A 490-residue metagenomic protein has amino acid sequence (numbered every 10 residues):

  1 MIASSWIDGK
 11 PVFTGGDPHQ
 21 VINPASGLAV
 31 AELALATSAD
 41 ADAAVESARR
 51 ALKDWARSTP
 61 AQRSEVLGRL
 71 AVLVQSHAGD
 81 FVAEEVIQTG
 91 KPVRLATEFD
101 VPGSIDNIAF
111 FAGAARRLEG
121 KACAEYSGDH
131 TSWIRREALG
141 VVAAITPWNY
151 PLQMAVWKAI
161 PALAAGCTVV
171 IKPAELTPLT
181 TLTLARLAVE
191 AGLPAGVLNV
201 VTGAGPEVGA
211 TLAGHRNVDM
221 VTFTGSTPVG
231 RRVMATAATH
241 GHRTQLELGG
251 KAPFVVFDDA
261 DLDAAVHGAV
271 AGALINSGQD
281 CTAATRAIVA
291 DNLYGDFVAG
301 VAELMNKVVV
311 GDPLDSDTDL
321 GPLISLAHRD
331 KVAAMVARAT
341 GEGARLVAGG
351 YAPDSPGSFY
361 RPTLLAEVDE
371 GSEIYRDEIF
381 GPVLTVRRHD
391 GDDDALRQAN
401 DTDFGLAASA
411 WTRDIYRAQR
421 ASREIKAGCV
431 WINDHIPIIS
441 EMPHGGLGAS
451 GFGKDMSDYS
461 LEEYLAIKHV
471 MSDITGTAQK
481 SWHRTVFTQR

Functional and structural regions predicted by a protein language model:
M1-H130: N-terminal Rossmann-like NAD(P)+-binding subdomain of aldehyde/semialdehyde dehydrogenases
P24, S38-A41, P60, A78 (+5 more regions): Residues at or immediately preceding the N-termini of alpha-helices
S26-E32, V218, V255, V309 (+4 more regions): Conserved C-terminal structural/oligomerization subdomain of aldehyde/semialdehyde dehydrogenase
G27, R63, E85, I108 (+10 more regions): Residue-level signal for inorganic ion chemistry
A29-A36, R50-R57, A144, F254-F257 (+5 more regions): Short, well-ordered beta-strand elements within core beta-sheets of diverse protein domains
L52, A56, A71-A78, V82 (+18 more regions): Structural signal for hydrophobic packing residues in well-ordered secondary-structure cores of soluble enzyme domains
G120-A264, H389: Rossmann-like NAD(P) dinucleotide-binding subdomain of oxidoreductase/dehydrogenase enzymes
P228-D369, I432, Q479-K480, V486-T488: ALDH superfamily catalytic-core signature
